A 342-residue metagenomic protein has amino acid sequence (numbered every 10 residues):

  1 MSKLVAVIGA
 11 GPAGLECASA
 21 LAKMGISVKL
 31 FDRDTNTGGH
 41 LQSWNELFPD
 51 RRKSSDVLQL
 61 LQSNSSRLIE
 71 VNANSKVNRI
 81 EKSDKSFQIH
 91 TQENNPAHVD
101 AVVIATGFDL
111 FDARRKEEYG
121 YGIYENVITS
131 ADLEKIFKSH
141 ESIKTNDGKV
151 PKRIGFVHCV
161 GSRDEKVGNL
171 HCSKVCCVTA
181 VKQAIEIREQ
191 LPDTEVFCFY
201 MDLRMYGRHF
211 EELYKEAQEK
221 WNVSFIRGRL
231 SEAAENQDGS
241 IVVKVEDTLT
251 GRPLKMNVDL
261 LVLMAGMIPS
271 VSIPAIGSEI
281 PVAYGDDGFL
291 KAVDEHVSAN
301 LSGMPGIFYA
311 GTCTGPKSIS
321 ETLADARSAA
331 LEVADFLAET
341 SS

Functional and structural regions predicted by a protein language model:
M1-S342: Residues forming the flavin
